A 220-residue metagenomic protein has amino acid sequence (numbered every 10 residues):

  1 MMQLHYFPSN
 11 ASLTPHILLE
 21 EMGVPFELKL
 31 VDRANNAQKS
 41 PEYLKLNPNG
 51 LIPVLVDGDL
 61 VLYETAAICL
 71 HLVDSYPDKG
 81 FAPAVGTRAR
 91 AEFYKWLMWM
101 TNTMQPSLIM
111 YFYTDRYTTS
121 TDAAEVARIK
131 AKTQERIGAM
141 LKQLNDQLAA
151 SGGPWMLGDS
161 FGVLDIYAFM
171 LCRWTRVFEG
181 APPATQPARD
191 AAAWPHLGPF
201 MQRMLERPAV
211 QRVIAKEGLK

Functional and structural regions predicted by a protein language model:
M1-A131: GST-like domain detector, emphasizing the conserved glutathione-binding G-site in the N-terminal thioredoxin-like
K45, E206, A215-K216: Phosphate-coordinating loops and pocket residues in cytosolic domains that bind phosphorylated ligands
N49, S75, A150-S151, R207: Structured helix-beta-strand junction loops
A67, H196, A209: Residue-level recognition of oxygen-bearing side chains
V73, L171-C172, I214: Active-site-flanking alpha-helical
L97-E206: GST-like fold's C-terminal all-alpha helical module
R212-K220: Terminal-tail/helix-coil boundary detector
